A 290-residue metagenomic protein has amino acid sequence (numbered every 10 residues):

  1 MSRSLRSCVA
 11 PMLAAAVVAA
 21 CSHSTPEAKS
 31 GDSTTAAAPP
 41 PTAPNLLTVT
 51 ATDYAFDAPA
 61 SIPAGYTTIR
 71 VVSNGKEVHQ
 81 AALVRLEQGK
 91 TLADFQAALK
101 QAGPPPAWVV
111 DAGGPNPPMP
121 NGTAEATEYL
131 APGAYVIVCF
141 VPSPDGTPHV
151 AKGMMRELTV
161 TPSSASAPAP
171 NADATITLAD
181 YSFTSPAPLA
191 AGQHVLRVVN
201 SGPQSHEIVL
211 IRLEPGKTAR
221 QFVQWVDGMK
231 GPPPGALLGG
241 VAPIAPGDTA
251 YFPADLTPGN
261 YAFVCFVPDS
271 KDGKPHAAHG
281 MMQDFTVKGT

Functional and structural regions predicted by a protein language model:
M1-M12: Bacterial N-terminal signal peptides that target proteins for export
V17-A20: C-terminal motif of bacterial Sec signal peptides marking the signal peptidase cleavage site
S22-S24: Bacterial signal peptide processing site
K29-T50: N-terminal low-complexity, Pro/Thr/Ser-rich intrinsically disordered segments that act as propeptides or flexible
T48-A64, I69-A82, V110, P115-S182 (+3 more regions): Extracellular/periplasmic metallocenter environments
S73-Q101, Q193-L196, N200-G228: Contiguous segments within soluble domain cores/interaction surfaces
G103-V110, G228-L237: Short beta-strand and strand-turn-strand segments in soluble, beta-rich domains
